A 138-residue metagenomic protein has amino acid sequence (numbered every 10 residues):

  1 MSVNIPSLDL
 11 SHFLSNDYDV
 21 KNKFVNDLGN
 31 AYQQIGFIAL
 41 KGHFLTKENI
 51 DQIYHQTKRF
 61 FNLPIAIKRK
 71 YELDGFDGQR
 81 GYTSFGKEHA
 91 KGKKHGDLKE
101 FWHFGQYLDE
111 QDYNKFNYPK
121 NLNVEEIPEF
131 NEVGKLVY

Functional and structural regions predicted by a protein language model:
M1-Y138: Peripheral, non-catalytic segments flanking oxidoreductase cores
